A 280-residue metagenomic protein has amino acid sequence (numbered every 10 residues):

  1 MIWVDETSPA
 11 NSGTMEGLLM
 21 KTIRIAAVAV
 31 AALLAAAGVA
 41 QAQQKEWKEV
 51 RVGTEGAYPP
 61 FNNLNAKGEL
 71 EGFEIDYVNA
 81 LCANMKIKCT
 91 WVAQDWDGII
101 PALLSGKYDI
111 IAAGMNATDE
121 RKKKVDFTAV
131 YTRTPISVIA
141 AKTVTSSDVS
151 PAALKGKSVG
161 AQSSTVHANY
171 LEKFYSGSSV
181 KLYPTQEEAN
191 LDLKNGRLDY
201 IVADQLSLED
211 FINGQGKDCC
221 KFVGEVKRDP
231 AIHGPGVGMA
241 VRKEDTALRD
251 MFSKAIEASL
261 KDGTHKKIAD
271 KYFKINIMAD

Functional and structural regions predicted by a protein language model:
L18-A27: Bacterial N-terminal signal peptides that target proteins for export
Q44-M115, K123, D262, I275: Extracytoplasmic small-molecule ligand-binding "clamshell" domains of the periplasmic binding protein/Venus flytrap
V50-T54, S150-S164, S179: Short loop->beta-strand "edge-of-pocket" segments that line small-molecule binding or catalytic clefts across diverse
I75, W91-P101, S146, K181-N195 (+1 more regions): Short helix-initiation/N-cap motifs at beta->coil->alpha
A83, K88-A153, K221-I232: Acidic, polar ligand-binding/catalytic clefts
I87-K88, S105-A113, K157-S158, K194-S207 (+1 more regions): Alpha-to-beta junction loops
K88, V166-Y183, C220-V223, S253-D280: Ligand-binding clefts/hinges and TM-proximal coupling segments of bilobed small-molecule sensing domains
R133-A140, N213-S253, F273-D280: Periplasmic-binding protein-like
